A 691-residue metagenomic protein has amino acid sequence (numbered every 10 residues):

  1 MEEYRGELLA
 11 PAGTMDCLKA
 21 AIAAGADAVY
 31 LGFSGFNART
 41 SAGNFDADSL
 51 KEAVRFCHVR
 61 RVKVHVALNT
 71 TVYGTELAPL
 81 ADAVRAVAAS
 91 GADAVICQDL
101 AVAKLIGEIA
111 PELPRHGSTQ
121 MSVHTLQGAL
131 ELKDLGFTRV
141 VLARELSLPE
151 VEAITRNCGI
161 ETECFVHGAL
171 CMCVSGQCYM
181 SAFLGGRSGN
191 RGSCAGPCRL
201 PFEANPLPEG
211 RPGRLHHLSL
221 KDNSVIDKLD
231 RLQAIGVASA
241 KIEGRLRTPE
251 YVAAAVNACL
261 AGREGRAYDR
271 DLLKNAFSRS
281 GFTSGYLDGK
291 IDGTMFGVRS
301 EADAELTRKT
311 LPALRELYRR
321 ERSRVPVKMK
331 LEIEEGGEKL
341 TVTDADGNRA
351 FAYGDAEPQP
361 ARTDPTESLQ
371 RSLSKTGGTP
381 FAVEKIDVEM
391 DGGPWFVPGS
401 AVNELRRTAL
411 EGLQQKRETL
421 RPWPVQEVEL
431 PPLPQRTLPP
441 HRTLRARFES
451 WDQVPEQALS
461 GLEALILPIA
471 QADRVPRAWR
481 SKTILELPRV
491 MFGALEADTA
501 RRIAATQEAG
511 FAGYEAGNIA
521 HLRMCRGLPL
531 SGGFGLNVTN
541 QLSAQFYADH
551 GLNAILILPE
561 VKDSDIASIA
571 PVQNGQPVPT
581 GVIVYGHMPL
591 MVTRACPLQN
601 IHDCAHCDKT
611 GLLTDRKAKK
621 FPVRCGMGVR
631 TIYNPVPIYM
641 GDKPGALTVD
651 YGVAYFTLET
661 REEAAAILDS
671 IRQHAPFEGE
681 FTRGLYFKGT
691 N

Functional and structural regions predicted by a protein language model:
M1-A24, A28-R39, A53-V54, R60-A88 (+5 more regions): Surface-exposed amphipathic alpha-helical tracts and adjacent flexible/coil segments at the periphery of soluble enzymes
T40-N44: Conserved non-cysteine loop/helix-boundary elements of the Radical SAM core domain that shape
F45-L50: Glycine-rich, highly charged phosphate/nucleotide-binding loops
K104: A cross-family signal for key residues in well-ordered alpha-helices that form functional helical elements
H124: Active-site PLP-lysine loop of aminotransferase-like
